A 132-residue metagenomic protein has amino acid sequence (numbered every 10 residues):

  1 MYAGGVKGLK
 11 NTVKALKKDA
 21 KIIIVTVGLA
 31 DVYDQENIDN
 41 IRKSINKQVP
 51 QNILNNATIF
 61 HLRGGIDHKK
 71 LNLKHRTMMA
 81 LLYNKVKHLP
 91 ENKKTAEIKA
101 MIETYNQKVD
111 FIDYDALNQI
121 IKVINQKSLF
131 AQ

Functional and structural regions predicted by a protein language model:
G4-Q132: FMN-binding flavodoxin-like domain, especially the glycine-rich phosphate-binding loop
